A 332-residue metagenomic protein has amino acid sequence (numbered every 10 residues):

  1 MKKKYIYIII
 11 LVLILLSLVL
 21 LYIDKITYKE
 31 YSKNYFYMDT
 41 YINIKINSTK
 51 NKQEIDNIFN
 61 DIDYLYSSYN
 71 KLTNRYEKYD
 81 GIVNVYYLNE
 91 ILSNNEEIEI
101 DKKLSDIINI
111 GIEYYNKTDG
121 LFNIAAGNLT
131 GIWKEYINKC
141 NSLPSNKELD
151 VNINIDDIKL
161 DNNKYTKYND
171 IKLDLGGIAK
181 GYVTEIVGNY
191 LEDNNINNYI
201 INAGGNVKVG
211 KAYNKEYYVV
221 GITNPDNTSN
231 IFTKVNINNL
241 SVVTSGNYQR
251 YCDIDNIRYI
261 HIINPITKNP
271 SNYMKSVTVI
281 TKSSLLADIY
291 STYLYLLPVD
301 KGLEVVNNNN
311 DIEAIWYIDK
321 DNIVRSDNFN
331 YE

Functional and structural regions predicted by a protein language model:
K2-L175, I186-I200, N269-E332: A contiguous, well-ordered beta/alpha segment that forms the leading edge of an enzyme domain
Y37, I237, I254-D255: Structural motif
V183: Short active-site segment of divalent metal-dependent hydrolases/proteases that encodes the spacing between
V207-S241: Hydrophobic/aromatic-rich core segments of domains that either
I222, I262-I263, W316-Y317: Hydrophobic beta-strand positions
D226, V243-H261, I266: Pocket-lining segment of extracytoplasmic ligand-binding domains
